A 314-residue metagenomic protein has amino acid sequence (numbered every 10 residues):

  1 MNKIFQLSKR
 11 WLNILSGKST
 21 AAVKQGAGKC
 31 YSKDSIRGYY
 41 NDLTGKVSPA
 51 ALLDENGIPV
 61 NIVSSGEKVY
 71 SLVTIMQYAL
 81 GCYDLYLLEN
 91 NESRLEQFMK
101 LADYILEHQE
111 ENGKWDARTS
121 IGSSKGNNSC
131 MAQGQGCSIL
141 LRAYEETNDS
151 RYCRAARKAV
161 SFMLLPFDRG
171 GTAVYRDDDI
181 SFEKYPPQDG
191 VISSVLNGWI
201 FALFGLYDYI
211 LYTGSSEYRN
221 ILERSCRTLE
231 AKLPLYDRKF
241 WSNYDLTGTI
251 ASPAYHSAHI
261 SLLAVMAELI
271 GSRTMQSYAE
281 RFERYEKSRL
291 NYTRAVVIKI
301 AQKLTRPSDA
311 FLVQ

Functional and structural regions predicted by a protein language model:
M1-Q314: Glycan-recognition and catalytic cores of secretory/periplasmic carbohydrate-active enzymes
